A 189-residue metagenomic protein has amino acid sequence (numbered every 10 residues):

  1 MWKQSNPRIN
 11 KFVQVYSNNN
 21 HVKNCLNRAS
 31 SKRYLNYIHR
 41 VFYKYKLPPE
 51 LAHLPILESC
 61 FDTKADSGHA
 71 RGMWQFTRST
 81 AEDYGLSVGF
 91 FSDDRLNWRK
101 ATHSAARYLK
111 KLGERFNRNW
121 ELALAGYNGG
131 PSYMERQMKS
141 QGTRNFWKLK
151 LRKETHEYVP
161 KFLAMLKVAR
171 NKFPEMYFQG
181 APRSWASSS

Functional and structural regions predicted by a protein language model:
M1-K46, P174-A181: An acidic, Gly/Ser/Thr/Pro-rich helix-cap/linker signature
N24-L35, K44-L47, D66-W74, D94-T102 (+3 more regions): Solvent-exposed, acidic/flexible segments
L47-D62, A123-N128: Short, functionally critical alpha-helical segments immediately adjacent to catalytic or ligand/cofactor-binding
S59-D62, T80-A81, G130-Y133, A169: Solvent-exposed loop/turn segments at secondary-structure junctions within structured extracellular/periplasmic domains
K64-H69, R136-K139: Short, solvent-exposed loop/turn and secondary-structure capping segments
H69-F90, T102-L109: Substrate-binding/active-site groove segments that recognize and process beta-1,4-linked N-acetyl-hexosamine
L109-K139: Catalytic and binding regions of secreted/periplasmic enzymes and modules that target cell-wall glycans
P160-S189: C-terminal amphipathic alpha-helical segment
